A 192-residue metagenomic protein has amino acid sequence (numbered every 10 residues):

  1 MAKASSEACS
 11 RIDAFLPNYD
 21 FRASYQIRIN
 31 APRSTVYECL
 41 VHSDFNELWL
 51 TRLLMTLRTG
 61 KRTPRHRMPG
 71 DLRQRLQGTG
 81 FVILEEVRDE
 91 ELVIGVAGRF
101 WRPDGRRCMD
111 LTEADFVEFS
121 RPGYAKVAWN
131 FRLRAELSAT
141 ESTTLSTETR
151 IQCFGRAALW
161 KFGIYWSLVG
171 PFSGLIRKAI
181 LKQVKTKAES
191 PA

Functional and structural regions predicted by a protein language model:
M1-R88: Hydrophobic ligand-binding cavity/cleft-lining segments
A23-Y25, W129-F131, L145: Hydrophobic residues positioned within well-ordered beta-strands of beta-sheet architectures
S24, R28, R121, L168-F172 (+1 more regions): Conserved aromatic-histidine-acidic binding/catalytic patches
R28-P32, A97, R134-E136, R150-F154: Solvent-exposed residues in well-ordered beta-strands and their adjoining turns, especially edge/terminal strands
Y37-C39, G95, S146-E148: Beta-strand residues in well-ordered beta-sheet regions across diverse protein folds
G80-E141: Hydrophobic-ligand binding "helix-grip"
T144-G163: Short acidic, glycine/tyrosine-flanked loop/strand segments centered on an H-E-D-like triad
K161-A192: A conserved amphipathic terminal alpha-helix motif
